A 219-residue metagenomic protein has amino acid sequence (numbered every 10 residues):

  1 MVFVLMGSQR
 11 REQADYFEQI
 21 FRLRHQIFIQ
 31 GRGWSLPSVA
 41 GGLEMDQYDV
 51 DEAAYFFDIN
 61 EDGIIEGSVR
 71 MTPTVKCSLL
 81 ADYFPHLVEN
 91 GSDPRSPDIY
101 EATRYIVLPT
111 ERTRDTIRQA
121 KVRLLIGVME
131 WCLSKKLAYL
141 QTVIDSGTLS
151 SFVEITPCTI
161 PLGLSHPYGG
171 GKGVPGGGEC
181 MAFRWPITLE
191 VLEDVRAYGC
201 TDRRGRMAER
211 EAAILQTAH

Functional and structural regions predicted by a protein language model:
M1-L43, Y55-F57, D62: Short amphipathic alpha-helix that is part of the acyltransferase structural core
S8-Q9, F152-P161, H166-P167, C200-R210: C-terminal/domain-terminus segments
Q30, I59-G63, E130-A138: Secondary-structure boundary elements
A40-Q47, S165-G171: Short, solvent-exposed loop/turn elements at beta->coil junctions and helix N-caps that rim active or binding pockets
M45-F56, L79: A short helix-loop-beta-strand connector motif used in the catalytic cores of GNAT acetyltransferases and, in some
I59-S92: Short, His- and charge-rich active-site/binding loops that engage polyanionic ligands
P85-G171, P175-L189: Acyl-donor binding region in acyl/amide transferases
G178-T217: C-terminal helix-cap and adjacent tail motif
